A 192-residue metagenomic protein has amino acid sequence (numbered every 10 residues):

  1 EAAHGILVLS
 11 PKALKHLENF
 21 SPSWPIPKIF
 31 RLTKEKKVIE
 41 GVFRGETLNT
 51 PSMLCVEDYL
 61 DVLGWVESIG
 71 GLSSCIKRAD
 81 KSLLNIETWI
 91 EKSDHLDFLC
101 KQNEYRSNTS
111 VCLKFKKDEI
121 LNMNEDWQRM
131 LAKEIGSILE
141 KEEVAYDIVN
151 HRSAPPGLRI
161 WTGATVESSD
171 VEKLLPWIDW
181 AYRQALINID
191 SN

Functional and structural regions predicted by a protein language model:
E1-W89, Q102: Active-site C-terminal subdomain of aminotransferase-like
I6-L9, I135-E140, P176-I178: Short, solvent-exposed amphipathic alpha-helical segments in soluble enzyme and RNA/protein-processing domains
E57-D61, W65, I138, K173 (+1 more regions): Alpha-helical scaffold segments in soluble metabolic enzymes
E91, H95-K173: Conserved C-terminal alpha-helix-loop-beta "cap" of PLP-dependent enzymes that closes/shapes the active-site mouth
L139-Y146, I178-L186: A common structural junction motif
N188-N192: Eukaryotic N-terminal low-complexity, Ser/Thr- and Lys/Arg-rich leader segments that predominantly function as
